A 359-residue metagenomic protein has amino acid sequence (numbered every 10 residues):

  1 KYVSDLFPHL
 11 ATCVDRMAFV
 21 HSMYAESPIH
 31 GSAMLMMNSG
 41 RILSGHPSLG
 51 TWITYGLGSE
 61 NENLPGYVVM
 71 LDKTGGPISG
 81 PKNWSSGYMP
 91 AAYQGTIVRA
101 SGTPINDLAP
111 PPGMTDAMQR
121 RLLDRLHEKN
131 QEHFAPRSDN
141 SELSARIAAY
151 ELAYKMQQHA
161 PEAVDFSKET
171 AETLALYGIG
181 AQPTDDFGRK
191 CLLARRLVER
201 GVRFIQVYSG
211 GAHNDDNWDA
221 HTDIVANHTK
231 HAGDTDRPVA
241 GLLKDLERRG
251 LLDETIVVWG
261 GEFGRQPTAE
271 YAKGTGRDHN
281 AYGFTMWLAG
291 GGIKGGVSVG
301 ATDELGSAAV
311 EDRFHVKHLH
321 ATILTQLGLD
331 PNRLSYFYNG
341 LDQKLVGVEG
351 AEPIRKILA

Functional and structural regions predicted by a protein language model:
K1-A359: Ligand-binding pockets and gating/stacking loops
